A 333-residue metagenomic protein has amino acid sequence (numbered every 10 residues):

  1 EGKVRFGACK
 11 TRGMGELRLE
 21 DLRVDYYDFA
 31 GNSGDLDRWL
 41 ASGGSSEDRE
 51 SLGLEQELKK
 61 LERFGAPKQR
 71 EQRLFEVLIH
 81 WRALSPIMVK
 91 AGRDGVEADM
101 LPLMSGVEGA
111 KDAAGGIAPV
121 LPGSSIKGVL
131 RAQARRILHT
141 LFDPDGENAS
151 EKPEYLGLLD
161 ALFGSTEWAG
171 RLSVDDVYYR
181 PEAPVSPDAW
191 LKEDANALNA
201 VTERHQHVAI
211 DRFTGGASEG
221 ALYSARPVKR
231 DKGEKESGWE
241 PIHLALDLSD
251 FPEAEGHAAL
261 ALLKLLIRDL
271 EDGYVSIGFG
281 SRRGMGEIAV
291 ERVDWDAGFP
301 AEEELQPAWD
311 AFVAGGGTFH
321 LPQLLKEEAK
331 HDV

Functional and structural regions predicted by a protein language model:
E1-V333: Small/polar/charged residue-enriched interaction surfaces, especially the RNA/DNA-contacting tracks of RNP/CRISPR
